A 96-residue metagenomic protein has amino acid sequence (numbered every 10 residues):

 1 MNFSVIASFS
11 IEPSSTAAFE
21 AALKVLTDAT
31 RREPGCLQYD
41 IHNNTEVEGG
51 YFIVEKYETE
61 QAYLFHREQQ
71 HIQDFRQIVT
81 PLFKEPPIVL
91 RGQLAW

Functional and structural regions predicted by a protein language model:
F3-R32, L37, I41: N-terminal first-folded block
F3-S10, D40-R67: Short, well-ordered beta-strand segments in beta-rich or mixed alpha/beta enzyme and ligand-binding folds
S14, E46-E48, Q70, D74: Short alpha-helical
V25-Q38, K56-L90: An amphipathic, aromatic/His-enriched active-site/gating alpha helix that lines ligand/cofactor pockets
G92-W96: Short hydrophobic/aromatic patches at helix-to-coil boundaries
